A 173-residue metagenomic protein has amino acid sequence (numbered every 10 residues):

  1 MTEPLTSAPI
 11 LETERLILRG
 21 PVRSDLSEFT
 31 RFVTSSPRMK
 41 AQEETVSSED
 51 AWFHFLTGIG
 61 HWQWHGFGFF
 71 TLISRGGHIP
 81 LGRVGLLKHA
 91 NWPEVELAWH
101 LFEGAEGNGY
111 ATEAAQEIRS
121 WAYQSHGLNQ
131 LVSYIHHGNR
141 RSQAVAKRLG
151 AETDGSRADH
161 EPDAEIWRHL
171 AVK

Functional and structural regions predicted by a protein language model:
M1-E44, L56, G60, T71-K173: Acyl-donor (CoA/ACP) binding surface of acyl/acetyltransferases
S47-G66: Active-site rim helix/loop that mediates acceptor-substrate recognition in acyltransferases
